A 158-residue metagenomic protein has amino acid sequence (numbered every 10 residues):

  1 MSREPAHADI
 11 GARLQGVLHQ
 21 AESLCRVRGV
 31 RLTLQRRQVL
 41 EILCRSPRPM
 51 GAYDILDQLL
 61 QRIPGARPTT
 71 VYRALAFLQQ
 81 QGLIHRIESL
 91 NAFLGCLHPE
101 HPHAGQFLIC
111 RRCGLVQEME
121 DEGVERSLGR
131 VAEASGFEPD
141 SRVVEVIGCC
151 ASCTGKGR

Functional and structural regions predicted by a protein language model:
G16-G29: Short, Lys/Arg-enriched N-terminal segment that forms or immediately precedes the first helix of a structured domain
L32-Q35: Short helix-coil-helix linker/hinge
R37-I42: Pre-recognition alpha-helix immediately N-terminal to the DNA-recognition helix within helix-turn-helix or winged-helix
S46-G51: Short capping segments at the starts of secondary-structure elements
D54-L60, V71: A short acidic, leucine-rich amphipathic alpha-helix
V71-Q81: Basic amphipathic alpha-helical segments that dock to polyanions
Q80-R158: Non-DNA-binding regulatory cores of transcription-related proteins, predominantly C-terminal effector-binding
